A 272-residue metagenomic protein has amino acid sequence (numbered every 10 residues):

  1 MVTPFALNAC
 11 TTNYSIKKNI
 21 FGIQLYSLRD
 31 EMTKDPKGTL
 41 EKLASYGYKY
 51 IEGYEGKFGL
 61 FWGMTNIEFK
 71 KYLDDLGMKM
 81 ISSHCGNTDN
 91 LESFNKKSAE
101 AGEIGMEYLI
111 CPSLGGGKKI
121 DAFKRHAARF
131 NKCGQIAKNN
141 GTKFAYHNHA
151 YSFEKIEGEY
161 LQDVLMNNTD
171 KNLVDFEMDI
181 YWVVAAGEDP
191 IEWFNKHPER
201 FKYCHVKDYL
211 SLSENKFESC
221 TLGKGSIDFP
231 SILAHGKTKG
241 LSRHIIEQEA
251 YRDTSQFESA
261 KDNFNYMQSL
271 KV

Functional and structural regions predicted by a protein language model:
M1, H149, E247-E249: Short linear capping/connector segments at secondary-structure termini
V2-Y108, N265-Y266, L270-V272: N-terminal pre-domain/capping segments
T3-P4, Y72-D75, C85-G86, K119 (+4 more regions): Alpha-helix initiation/capping motif
A9-G22, L28-L40, A44, E159-M178 (+1 more regions): Histidine-acidic metal/acid-base catalytic patches
I23-L25, I51-G53, S83, C111 (+4 more regions): Conserved beta-strand positions
L28-K34, Y54-T65, C85-F94, G115-K124 (+5 more regions): Acidic-and-aromatic substrate-binding clefts and catalytic sites of carbohydrate-active enzymes
T65-D75, R129-N139, S231-H235: Catalytic-core regions built around general acid/base machinery
K79-D175, V183: Active-site acidic/histidine proton-transfer and metal-coordination neighborhood in alpha/beta enzyme cores
